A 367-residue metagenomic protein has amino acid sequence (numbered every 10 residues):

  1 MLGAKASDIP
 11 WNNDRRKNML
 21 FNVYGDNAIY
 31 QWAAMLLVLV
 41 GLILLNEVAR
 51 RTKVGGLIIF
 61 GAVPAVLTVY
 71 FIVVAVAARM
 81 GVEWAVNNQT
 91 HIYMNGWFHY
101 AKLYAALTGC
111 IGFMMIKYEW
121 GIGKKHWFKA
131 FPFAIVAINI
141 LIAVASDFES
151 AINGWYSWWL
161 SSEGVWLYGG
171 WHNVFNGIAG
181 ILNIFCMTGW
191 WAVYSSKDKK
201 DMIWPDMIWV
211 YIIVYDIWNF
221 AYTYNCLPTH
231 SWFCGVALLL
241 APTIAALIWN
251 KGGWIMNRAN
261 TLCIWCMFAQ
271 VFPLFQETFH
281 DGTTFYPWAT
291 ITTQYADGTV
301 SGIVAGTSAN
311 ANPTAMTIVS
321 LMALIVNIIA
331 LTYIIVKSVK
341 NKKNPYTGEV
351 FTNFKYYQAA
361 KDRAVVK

Functional and structural regions predicted by a protein language model:
G3-N18: Short, Lys/Arg-enriched N-terminal segments with co-localized hydrophobic residues within the first ~10-30 amino acids
M19-L20, M80-M94, E149-Y168, H280-A311: Membrane-interfacial helical/loop segments at transmembrane boundaries in membrane proteins
L20-E119: An N-terminal, globular interaction/scaffold subdomain
D26-V38, I92-C110, P132, A143 (+3 more regions): Alpha-helical transmembrane segments of polytopic membrane proteins
L39-L44, C234-V366: C-terminal transmembrane-bundle signature of multipass membrane proteins, characterized by strong activation on
G55-A62, K125-A134, A259-C263: Cytoplasmic-side transmembrane-helix entry/capping segments in multi-pass membrane proteins
V63-E83, C110-I116, F133-S150, W209-N225 (+1 more regions): Hydrophobic alpha-helical transmembrane segments and adjacent interfacial helices in integral membrane proteins
G123-G252: Generic multipass alpha-helical transmembrane bundles of integral membrane proteins
